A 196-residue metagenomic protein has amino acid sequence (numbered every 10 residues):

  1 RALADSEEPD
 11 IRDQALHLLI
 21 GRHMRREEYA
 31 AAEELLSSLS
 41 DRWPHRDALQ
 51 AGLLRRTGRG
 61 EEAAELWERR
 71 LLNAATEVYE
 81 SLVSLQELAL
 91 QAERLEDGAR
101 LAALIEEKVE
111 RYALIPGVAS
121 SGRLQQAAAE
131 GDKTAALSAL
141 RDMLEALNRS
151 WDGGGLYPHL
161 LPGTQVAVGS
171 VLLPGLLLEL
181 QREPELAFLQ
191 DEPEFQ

Functional and structural regions predicted by a protein language model:
R1, G21-E34, G52-E65, L90-A103: Helix-turn-helix repeat elements of alpha-solenoid scaffolds
R1-E28, D41-R46, G58-R59, Q196: Short intrinsically disordered, low-complexity coil segments enriched in acidic
A2, S37, L54, R59 (+2 more regions): Secondary-structure boundary/capping motif
S6-H17, L39-L49, A74-L85, Y112-S120: Generic helix N-cap/helix-start motif at coil->alpha-helix transitions
H17-G21, E33, S37, A48-R55 (+4 more regions): Amphipathic alpha-helical repeat scaffolds
A64, L72-Q196: Alpha-helical protein-protein interaction modules
